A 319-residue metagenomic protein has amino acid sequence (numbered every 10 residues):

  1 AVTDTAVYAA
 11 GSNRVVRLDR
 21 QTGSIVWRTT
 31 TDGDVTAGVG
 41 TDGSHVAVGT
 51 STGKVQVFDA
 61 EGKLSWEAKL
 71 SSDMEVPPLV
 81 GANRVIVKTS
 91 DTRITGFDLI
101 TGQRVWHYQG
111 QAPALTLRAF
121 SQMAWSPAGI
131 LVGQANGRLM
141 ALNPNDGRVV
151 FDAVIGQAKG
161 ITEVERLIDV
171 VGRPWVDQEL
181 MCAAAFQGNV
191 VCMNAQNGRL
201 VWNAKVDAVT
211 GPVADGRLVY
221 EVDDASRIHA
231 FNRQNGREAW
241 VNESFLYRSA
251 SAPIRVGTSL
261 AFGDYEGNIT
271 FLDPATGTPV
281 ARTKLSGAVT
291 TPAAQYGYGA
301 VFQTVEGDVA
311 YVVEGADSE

Functional and structural regions predicted by a protein language model:
A1, R28-D42, S65-G81, R104-P127 (+5 more regions): Extracytoplasmic beta-rich repeat domains
A1-S12: Beta-strand-rich domains and repeat architectures in extracellular enzymes and scaffolds, especially beta-propellers
A10-S12, T50, T89-S90, Q134-A135 (+4 more regions): Structural signature of WD-repeat beta-propellers
V16-R17, Q56, T95, M140 (+4 more regions): WD40 beta-propeller blade core
D19-G23, D59-K63, D98-G102, P144-G147 (+4 more regions): Short loop/turn segments that connect beta-strands within beta-propeller blades
L218-R233, R237-F271: Loop/turn-rich, solvent-exposed surfaces of beta-rich toroidal or solenoidal domains
S259, D264-D308, E314-E319: C-terminal closing repeat unit and adjoining cap/tail of repeat-based domains
